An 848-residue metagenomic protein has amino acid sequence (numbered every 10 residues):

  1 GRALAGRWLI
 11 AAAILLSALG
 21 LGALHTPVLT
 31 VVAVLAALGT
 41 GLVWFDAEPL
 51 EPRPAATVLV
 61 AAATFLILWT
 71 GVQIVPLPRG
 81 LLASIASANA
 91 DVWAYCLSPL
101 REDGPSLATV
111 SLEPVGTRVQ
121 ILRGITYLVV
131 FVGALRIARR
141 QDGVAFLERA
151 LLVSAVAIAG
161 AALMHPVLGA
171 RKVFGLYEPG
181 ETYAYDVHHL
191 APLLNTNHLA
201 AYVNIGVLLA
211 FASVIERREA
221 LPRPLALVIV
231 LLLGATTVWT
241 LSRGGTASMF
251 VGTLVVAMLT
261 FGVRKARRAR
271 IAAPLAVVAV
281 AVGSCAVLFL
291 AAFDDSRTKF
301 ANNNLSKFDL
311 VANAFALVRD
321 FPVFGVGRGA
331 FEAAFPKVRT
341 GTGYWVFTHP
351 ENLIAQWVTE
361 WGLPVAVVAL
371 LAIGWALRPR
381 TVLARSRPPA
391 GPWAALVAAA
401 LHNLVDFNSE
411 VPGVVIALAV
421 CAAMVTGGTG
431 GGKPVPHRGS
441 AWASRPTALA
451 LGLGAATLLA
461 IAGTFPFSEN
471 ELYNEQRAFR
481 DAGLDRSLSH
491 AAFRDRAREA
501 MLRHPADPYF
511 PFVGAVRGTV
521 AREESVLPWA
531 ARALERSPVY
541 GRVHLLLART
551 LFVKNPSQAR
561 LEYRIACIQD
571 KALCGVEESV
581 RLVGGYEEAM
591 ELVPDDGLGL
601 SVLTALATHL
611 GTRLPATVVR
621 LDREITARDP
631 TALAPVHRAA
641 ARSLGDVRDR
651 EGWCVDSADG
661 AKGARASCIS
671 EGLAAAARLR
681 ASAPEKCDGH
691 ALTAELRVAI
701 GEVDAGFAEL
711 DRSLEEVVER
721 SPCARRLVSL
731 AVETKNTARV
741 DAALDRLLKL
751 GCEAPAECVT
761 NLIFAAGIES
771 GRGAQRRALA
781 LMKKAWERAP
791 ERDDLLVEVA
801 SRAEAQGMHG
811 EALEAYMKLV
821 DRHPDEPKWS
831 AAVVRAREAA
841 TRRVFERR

Functional and structural regions predicted by a protein language model:
L4-L21, V31-L42, A62-A63, I67 (+5 more regions): Alpha-helical transmembrane segments of multi-pass inner-membrane proteins
A18-T30, F45-P52: Short, hydrophobic transmembrane alpha-helix segments
Q73, A134, N195, F308-F347 (+2 more regions): TM-adjacent membrane-interface loops and short helices in multi-pass inner/ER membrane proteins
A184, H188-L190, M249-T253, I271-P274 (+3 more regions): Flexible juxtamembrane loops connecting transmembrane helices in multi-pass membrane enzymes that build or modify
A272-F289, G439-F467: Internal/C-terminal transmembrane anchor helices
V338, W345, G463-R642, D646 (+5 more regions): Soluble catalytic regions of membrane-associated enzymes that act on cell-envelope and secretory-pathway components
E499-A500, R532-A533, I565-A566, I625 (+5 more regions): Canonical positions in the second alpha-helix
R503, R536, Q569, R628 (+5 more regions): Structural marker of alpha-solenoid helical repeat scaffolds
